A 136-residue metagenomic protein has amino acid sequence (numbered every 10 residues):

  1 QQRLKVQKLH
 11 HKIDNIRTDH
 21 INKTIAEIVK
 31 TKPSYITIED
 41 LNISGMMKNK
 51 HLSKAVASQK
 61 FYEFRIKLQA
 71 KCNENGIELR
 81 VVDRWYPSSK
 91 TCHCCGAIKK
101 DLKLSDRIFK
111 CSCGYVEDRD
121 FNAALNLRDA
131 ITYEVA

Functional and structural regions predicted by a protein language model:
Q1-A136: Positively charged, helix-rich recognition surfaces that bind polyanionic ligands
